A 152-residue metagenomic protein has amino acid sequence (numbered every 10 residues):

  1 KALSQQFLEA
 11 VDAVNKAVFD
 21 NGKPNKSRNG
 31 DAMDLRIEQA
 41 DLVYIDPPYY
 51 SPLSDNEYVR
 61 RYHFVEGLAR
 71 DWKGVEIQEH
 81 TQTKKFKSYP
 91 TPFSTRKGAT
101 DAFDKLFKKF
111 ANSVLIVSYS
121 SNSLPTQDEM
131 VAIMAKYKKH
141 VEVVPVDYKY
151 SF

Functional and structural regions predicted by a protein language model:
K1-Y58, D71-K85, Y89: SAM-dependent nucleic-acid methyltransferase catalytic core
P24, Q39-A40, N112-V114, H140: A general structural motif
S51-L53, S123-T126, S151-F152: Flexible loop/turn segments at secondary-structure boundaries
D55, V59-F64, I133-M134: Glycine-rich, phosphate-binding/catalytic loops in enzymes
F64-L106: Glycine-rich S-adenosyl-L-methionine
V65, K138-H140: A broad structural signal for short, well-ordered beta-strand segments within beta-sheet-rich domains
K73-Q78, H140-F152: Short, flexible loop segments at boundaries between secondary-structure elements
S88-K138, P145: Conserved Class I SAM-dependent methyltransferase catalytic core
